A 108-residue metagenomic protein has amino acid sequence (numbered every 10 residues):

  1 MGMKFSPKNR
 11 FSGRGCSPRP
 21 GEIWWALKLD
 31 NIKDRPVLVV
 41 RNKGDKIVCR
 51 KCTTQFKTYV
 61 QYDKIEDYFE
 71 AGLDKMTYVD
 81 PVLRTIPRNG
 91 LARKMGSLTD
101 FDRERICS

Functional and structural regions predicted by a protein language model:
M1-F11: Compositionally biased, charged N-terminal/linker segments
I32-A71: Compact nucleic-acid interaction/catalytic patches
Y68-S108: C-terminal terminal-subdomain/extension
